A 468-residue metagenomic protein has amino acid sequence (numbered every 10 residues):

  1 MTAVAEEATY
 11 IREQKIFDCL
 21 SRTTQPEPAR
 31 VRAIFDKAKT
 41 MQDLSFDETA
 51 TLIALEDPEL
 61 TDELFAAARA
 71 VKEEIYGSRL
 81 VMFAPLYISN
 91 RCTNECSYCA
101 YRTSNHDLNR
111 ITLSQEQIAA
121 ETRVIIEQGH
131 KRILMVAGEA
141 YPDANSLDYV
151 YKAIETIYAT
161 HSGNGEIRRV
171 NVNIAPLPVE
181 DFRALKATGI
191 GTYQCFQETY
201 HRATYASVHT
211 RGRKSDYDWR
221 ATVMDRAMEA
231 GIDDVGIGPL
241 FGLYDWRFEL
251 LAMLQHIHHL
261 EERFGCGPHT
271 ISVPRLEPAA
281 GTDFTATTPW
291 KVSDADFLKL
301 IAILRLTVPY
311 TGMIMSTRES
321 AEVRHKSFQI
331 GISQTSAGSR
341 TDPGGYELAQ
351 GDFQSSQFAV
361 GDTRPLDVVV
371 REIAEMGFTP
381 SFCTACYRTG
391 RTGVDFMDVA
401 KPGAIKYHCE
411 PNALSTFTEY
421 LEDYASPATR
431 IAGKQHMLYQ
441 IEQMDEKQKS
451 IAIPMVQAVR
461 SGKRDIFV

Functional and structural regions predicted by a protein language model:
M1-K37, E322-I330, T335, S339-V468: Radical SAM enzyme core and accessory elements
S21-T24, I111, A175, R213-Y217 (+5 more regions): Hydrophobic alpha-helical scaffolding
D36, T40-L80: An N-cap/entry alpha-helix motif that binds or orients negatively charged groups
G77-Q117: Canonical Radical SAM [4Fe-4S] cluster-binding loop centered on the CxxxCxxC motif and its immediate flanking residues
S78, E95, C99-H106, Y151-N173 (+5 more regions): Mobile, glycine- and charge-enriched loop segments and immediately flanking short secondary-structure elements within
A84, T122, Y151-Y158, F182 (+5 more regions): Generic structural signal for well-ordered alpha-helices, preferentially at hydrophobic/aromatic core positions
T103-A120, V124-E229, D233-L243, G265-S272 (+2 more regions): Core AdoMet radical
V136-A137, T192, Q197, D218-T282 (+3 more regions): Conserved C-terminal portion of the radical SAM core fold that forms the substrate/S-adenosylmethionine-binding
